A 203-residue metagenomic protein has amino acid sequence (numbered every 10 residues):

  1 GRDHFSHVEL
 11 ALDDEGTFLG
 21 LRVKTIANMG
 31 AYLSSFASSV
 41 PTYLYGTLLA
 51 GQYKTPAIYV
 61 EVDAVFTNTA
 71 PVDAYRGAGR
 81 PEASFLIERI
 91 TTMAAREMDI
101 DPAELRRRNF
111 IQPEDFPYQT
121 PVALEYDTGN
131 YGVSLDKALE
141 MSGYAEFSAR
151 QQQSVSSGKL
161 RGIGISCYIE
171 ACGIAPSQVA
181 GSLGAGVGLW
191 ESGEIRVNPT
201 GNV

Functional and structural regions predicted by a protein language model:
G1-A83, E146-F147, Q153-V203: Gly/Pro-rich active-site capping loops and adjacent beta-alpha segments that organize cofactor/substrate pockets
P71-E146: N-terminal leader/propeptide and maturation segments of large enzyme subunits in energy/redox metabolism and hydrolases
